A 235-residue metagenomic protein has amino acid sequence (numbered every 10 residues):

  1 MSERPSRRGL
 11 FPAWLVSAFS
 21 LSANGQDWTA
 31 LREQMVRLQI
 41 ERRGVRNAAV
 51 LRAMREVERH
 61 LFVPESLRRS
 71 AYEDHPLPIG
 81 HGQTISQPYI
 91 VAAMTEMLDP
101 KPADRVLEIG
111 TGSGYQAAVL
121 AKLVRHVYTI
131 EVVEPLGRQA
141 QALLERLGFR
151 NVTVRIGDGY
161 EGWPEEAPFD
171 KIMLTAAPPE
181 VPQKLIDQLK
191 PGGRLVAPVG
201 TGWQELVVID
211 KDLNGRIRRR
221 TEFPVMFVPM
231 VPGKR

Functional and structural regions predicted by a protein language model:
M1-E3, F62-P64, G193-R194: Short amphipathic alpha-helical segments with coiled-coil-like heptad repeat character
S2-W14: N-terminal secretory signal peptides and thylakoid transit peptides that target proteins across membranes
N24-L107, A118, L123, R138 (+2 more regions): Class I SAM-dependent transferase core
D99-R218: Conserved nucleotide-cofactor-binding alpha/beta core module
